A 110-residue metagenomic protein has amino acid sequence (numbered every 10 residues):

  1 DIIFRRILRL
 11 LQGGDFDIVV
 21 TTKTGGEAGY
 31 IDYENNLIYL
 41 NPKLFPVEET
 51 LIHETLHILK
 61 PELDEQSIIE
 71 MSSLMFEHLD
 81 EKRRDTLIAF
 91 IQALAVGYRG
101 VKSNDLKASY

Functional and structural regions predicted by a protein language model:
D1-P46, P61-Y110: Metalloprotease/metallohydrolase-associated module, dominated by Zn2+-dependent proteases
E49-P61: Active-site recognition of the HExxH zinc-binding catalytic motif
